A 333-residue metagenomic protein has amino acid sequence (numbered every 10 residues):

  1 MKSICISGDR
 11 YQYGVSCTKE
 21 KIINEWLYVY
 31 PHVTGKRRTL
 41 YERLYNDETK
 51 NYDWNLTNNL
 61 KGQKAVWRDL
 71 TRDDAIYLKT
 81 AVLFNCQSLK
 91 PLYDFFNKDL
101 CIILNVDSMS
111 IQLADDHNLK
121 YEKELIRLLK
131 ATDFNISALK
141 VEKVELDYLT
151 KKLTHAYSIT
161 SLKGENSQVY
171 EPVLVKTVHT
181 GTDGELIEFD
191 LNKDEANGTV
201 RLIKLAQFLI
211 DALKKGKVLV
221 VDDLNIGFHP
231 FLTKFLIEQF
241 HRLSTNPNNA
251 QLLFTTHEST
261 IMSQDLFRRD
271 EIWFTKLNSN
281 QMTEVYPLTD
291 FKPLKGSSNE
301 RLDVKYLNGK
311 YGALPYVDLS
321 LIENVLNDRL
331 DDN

Functional and structural regions predicted by a protein language model:
M1-V15: Conserved amphipathic alpha-helical "coupling/scaffold" segments that transmit conformational changes between domains
K2-I6, Y28-Y30, V178-T182, K276: A generic structural motif
Q12-T150: Electropositive, glycine-dotted interaction segments that contact anionic polymers or phosphate-rich ligands
T18-I23, Q168-L174, R268-R269: A short, compositionally biased
D47-I76, A206, I210, E300-L321: Short, surface-exposed secondary-structure junctions/capping segments
S108-D194, Y311, P315-L321, V325-N333: Extended helical coiled-coil dimerization/tether regions that scaffold and oligomerize large DNA-maintenance assemblies
G181-L314, D328: Switch/communication elements of ASCE P-loop NTPase nucleotide-binding domains
